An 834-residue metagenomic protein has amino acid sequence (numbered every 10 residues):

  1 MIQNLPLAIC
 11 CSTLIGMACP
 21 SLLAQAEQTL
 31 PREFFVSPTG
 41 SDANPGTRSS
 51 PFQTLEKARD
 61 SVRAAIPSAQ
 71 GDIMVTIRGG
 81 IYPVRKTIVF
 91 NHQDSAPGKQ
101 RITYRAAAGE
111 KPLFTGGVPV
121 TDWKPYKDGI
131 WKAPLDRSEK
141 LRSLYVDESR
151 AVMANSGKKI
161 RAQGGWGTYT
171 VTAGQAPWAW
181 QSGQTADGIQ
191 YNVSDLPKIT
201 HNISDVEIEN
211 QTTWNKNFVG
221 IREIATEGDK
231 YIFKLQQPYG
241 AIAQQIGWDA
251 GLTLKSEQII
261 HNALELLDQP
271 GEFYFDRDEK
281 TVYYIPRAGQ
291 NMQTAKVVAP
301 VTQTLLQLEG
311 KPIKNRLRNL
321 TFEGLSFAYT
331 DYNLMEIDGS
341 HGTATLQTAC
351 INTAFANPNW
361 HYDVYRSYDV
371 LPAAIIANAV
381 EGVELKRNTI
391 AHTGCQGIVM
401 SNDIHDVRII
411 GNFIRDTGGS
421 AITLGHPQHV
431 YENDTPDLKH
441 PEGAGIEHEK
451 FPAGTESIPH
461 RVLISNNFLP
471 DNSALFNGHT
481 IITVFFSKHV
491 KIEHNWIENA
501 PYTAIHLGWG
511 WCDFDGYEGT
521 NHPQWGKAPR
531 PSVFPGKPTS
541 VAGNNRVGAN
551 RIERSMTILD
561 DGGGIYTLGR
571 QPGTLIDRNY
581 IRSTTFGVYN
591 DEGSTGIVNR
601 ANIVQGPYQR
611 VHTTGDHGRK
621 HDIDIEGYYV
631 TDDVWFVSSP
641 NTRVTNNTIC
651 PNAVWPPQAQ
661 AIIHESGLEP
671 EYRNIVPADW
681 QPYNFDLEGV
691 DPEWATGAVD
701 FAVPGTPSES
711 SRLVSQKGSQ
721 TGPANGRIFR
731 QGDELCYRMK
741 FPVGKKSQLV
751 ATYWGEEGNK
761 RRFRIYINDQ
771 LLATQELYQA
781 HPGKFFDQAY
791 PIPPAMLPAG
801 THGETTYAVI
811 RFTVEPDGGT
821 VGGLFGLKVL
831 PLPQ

Functional and structural regions predicted by a protein language model:
L30-A379, E384-T389, V430-A453, P677-P682: Extracellular polysaccharide-degrading/modifying enzymes targeting complex plant/algal/animal polysaccharides
K86-T87, D331-I337, P372, G394-M400 (+11 more regions): Short glycine/acidic-rich loop motifs that flank beta-strands on beta-rich extracellular proteins
V206-N210, F741-E757: A short beta-strand element within beta-rich, extracytoplasmic domains of secreted/secretory-pathway proteins
R318-Y329, H361, E381-H392, I404-G419 (+8 more regions): Right-handed parallel beta-helix
R673-P742, G818-P833: Glycan-recognition and processing domains
Y753-R762, G818-G819: Extended, low-complexity, turn-rich repeat/linker tracts enriched in Gly/Pro/Ser/Thr and Asp/Glu that occur
N759-L771: Short, surface-exposed beta-strand/strand-loop-strand elements in extracellular ectodomains
L772-G800: Extracellular carbohydrate recognition and processing domains and analogous Trp-centered ligand-binding platforms
